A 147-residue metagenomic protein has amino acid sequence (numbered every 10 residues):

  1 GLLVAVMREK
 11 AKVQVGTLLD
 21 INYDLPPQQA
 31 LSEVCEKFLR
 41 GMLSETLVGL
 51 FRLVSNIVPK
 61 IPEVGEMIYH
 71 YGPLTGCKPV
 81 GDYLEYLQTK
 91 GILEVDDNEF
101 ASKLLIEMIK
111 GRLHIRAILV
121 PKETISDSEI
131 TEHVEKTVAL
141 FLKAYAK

Functional and structural regions predicted by a protein language model:
G1-L3, V13, V64, I68: Short amphipathic alpha-helical segment with a characteristic S/N-K-E followed by hydrophobic residues
V4-V34, M42, T46, V80 (+1 more regions): Amphipathic alpha-helical linker/stalk segments
A11, P59-P62, G76, I109-L113: Short alpha-helix boundary/capping elements
T17-I21, R52-N56, Y69, I118-T124: Short linear capping/connector segments at secondary-structure termini
Q29, R40-G49, L53-S55, P62-T89 (+2 more regions): Amphipathic alpha-helical packing segments from all-alpha helical-bundle domains
E33, K37, K78, D82-K90 (+3 more regions): C-terminal peripheral helix-coil segments that are non-catalytic and often amphipathic
V95: Short beta-strand "wing" residues that participate in macromolecule-binding interfaces
